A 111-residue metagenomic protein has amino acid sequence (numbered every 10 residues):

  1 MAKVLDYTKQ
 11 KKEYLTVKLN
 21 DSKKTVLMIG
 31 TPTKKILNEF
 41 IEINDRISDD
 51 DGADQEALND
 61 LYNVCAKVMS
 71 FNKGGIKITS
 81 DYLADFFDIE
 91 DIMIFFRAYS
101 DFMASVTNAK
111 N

Functional and structural regions predicted by a protein language model:
M1-A2, F40: Intrinsically disordered, low-complexity regions
A2-T16: Short acidic, Pro/Gly- and aromatic-enriched capping/linker segments at domain boundaries
D21-K24: Glycine-centered positions within short beta-strands or beta-hairpins
L27-N111: Short, surface-exposed, charged amphipathic helix/loop patches that serve as local interaction elements
